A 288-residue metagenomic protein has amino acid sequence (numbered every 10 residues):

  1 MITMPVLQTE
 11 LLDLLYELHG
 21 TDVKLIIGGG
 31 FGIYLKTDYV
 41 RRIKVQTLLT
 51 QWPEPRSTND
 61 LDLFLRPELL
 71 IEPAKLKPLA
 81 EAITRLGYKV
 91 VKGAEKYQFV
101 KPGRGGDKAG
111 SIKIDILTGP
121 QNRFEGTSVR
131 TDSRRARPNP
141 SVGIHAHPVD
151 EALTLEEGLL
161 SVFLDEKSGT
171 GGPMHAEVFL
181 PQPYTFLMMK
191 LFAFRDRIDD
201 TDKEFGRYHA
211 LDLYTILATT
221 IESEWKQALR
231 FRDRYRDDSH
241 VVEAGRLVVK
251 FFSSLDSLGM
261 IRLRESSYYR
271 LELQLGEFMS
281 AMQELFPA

Functional and structural regions predicted by a protein language model:
M1-A288: Compositionally biased terminal segments of proteins
